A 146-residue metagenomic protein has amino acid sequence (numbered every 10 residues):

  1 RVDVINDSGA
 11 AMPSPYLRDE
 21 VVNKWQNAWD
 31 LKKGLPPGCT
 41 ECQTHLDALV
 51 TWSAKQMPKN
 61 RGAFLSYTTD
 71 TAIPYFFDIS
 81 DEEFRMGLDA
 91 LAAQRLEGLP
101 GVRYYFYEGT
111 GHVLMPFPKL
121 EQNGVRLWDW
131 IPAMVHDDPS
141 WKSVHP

Functional and structural regions predicted by a protein language model:
R1-P146: C-terminal His-loop and adjacent cap/lid subdomain of alpha/beta-hydrolase
